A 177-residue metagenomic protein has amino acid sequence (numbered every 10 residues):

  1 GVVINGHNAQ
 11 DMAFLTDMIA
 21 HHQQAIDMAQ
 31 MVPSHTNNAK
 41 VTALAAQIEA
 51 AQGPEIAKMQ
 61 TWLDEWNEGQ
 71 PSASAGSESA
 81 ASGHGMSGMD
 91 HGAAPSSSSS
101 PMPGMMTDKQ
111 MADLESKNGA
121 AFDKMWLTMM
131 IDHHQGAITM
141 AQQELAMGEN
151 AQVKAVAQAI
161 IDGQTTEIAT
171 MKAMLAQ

Functional and structural regions predicted by a protein language model:
G1-Q177: All-alpha RGS (Regulator of G-protein Signaling) helical domain and cognate RGS-like helical scaffolds
